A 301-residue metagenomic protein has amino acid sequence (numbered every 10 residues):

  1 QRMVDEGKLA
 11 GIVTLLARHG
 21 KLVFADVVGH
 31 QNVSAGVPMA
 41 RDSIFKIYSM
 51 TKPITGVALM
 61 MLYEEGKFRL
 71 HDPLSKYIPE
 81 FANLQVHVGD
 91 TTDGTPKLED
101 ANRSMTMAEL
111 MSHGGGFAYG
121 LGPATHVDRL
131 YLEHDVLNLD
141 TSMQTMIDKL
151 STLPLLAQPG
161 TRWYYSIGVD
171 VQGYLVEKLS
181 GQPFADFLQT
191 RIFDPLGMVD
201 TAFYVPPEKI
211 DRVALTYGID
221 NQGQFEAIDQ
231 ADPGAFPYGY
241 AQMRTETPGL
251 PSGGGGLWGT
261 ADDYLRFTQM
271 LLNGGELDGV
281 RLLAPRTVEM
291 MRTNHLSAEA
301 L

Functional and structural regions predicted by a protein language model:
Q1-I47, K67-R69, N83-T92: Short, conserved catalytic-motif segment at the N-terminal edge
V4, Y63-E64, S151, L188: Alpha-helix C-terminal capping/helix-coil junction sites
D5-K8, E64, L155, S180: Residue-level signal for alpha-helix termini/capping positions
G11-V13, P38, P73, R162 (+1 more regions): Residues at or immediately flanking beta-strands
G20, S43-L74, I78, V169-E177 (+1 more regions): Active-site SXXK
D26, D72, Q182: Short beta-to-alpha loop/turn elements within the nucleotide-binding domains of ABC transporters
V37-M39, A58, A101, E246-T247: Short hydrophobic/aromatic segments of transmembrane alpha-helices and their interfaces
K76-P79, N83-L301: Short, surface-exposed loop or secondary-structure junction motifs that flank catalytic or metal-binding residues
